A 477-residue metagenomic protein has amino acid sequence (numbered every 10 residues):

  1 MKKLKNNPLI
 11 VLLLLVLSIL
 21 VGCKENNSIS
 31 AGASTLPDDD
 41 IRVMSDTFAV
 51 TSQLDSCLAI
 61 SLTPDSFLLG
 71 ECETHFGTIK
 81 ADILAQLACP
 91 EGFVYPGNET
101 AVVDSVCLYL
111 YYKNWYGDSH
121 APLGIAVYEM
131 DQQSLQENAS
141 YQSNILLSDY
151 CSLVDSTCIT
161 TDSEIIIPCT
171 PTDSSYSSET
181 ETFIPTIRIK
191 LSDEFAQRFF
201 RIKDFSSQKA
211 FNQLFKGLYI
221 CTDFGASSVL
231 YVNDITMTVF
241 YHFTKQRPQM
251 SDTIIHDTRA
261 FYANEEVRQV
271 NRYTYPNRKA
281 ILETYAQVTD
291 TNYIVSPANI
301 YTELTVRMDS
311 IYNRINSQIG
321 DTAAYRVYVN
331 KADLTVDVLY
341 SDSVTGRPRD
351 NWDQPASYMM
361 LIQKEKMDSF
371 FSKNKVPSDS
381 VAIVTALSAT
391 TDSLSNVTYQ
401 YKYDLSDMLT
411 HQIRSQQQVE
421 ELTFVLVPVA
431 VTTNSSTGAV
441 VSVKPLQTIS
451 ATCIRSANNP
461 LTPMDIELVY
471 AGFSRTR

Functional and structural regions predicted by a protein language model:
K2-L13, L20-R477: Secreted, disulfide-rich extracellular signaling modules
